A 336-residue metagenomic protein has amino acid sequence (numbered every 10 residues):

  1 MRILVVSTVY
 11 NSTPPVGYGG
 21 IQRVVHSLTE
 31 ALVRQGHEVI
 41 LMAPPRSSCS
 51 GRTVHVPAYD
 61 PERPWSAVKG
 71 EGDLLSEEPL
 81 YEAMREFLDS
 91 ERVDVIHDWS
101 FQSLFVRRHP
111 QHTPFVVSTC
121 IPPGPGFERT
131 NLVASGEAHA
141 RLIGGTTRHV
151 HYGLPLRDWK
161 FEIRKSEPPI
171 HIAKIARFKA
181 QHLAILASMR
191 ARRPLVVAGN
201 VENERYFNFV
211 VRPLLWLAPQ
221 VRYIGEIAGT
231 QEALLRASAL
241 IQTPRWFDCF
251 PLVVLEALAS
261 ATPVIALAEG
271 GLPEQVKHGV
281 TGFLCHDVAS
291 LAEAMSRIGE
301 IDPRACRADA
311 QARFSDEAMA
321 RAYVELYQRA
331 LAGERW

Functional and structural regions predicted by a protein language model:
Q35, L74-P79, G299-W336: A charged, aromatic-enriched C-terminal amphipathic alpha-helix characteristic of glycosyltransferases across folds
V116-K160, R164-P168, R222: Donor nucleotide-sugar binding/catalytic pocket of nucleotide-sugar-dependent glycosyltransferases
G144-A198: Conserved donor-binding/catalytic core segment of Leloir-type glycosyltransferases
G199, N208-I227: Nucleotide-activated donor-binding/catalytic signature segment of Leloir-type glycosyltransferases, i.e., the conserved
L235-C249, T262: Acidic donor-binding loop of glycosyltransferase active sites
A259, P263-A266, V276: Short hydrophobic beta-strand element within catalytic cores of glycosyltransferases and related nucleotide-activated
A268-G279, F283-H286: Short acidic/histidine- and often glycine-rich active-site loop of Leloir-type glycosyltransferases that engages
F283-R304: C-terminal "capping" alpha-helix adjacent to the active site of nucleotide-linked donor transferases in cell-envelope
